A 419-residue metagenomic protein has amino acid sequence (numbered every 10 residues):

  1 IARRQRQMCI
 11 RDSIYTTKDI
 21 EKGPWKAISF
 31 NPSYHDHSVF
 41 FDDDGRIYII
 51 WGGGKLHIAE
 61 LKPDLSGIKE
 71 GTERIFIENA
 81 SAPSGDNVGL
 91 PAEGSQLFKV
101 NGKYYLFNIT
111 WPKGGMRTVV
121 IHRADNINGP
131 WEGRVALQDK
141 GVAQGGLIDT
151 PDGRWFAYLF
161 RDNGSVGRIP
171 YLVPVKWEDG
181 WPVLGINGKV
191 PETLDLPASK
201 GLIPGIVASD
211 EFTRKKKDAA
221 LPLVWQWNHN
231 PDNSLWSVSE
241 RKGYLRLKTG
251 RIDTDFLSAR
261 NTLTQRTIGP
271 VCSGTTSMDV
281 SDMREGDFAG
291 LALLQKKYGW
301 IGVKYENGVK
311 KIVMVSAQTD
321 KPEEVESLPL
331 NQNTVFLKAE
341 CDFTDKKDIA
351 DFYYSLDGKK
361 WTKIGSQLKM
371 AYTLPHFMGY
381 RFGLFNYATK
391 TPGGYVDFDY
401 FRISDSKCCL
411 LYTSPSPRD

Functional and structural regions predicted by a protein language model:
I1-R6, I10, Y412-D419: Single conserved hydrophobic/aromatic residue that forms the stacking wall/gate of nucleotide- or nucleobase-binding
R3-Q7, A27-F30, S38-E60, E93-W111 (+5 more regions): Hydrophobic core segments of beta-strands in well-ordered, beta-rich domains
R11-S13, H57-E60, G115-I121, G167-L172 (+1 more regions): Structural motif
Y15-P32, D64-V88, I121-D139, L184: Blade-edge beta-strand/turn elements of extracellular beta-propeller and related beta-sheet repeat scaffolds
T16-K18, L61, A124, E340 (+1 more regions): Conserved Ser/Thr-centered positions that define the repeating blades of beta-propeller domains
G133-G146, L368-T373: Conserved blade-ending motifs and adjacent loop-strand segments that build the rim/top face of beta-propeller domains
D139-E178: Repeat-solenoid scaffold signature
G180-S414: Extracellular glycan-recognition regions
